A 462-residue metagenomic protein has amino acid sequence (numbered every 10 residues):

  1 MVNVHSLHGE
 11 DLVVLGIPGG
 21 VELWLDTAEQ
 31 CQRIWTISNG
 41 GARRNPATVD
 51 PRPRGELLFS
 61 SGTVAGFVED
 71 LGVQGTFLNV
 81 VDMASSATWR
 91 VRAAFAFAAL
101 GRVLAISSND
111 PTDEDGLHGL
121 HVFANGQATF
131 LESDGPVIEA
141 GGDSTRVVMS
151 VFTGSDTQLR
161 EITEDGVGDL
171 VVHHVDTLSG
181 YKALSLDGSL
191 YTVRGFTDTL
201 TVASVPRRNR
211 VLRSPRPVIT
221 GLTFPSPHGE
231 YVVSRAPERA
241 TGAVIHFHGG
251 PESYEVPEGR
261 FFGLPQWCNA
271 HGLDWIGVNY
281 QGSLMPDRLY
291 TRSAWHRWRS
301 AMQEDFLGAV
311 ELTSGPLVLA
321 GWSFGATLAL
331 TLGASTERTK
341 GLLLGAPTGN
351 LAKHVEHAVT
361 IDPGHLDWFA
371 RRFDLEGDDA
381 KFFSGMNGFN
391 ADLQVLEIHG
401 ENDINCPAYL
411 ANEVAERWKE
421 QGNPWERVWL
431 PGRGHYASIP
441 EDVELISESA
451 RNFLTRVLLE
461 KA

Functional and structural regions predicted by a protein language model:
M1-H8, Q32-V49, T76-R90, G119-L131 (+2 more regions): Surface-exposed loop/turn elements that mediate protein-protein interactions on large endomembrane-trafficking
V2-Q32, G55-E56: Beta-strand-rich domains and repeat architectures in extracellular enzymes and scaffolds, especially beta-propellers
N3-V4, V14, D156-T157, L170-G242 (+2 more regions): Non-catalytic accessory segments flanking enzyme active sites
E10-G16, R52-S60, V91-L100, G135-G142 (+1 more regions): Repeated scaffold domains used in trafficking and secretory/extracellular systems, primarily beta-propellers
V21-E22, V64-A65, V103-L104, V147 (+1 more regions): Hydrophobic beta-strand positions that form the internal "hydrophobic ladder" of WD40/Gbeta-like beta-propeller blades
L25-W35, G41, D50-P51, V68-F77 (+6 more regions): A flexible loop/linker signature enriched in serine peptidases of the S9 family
P217-Y231, R239-L312, W322: Cap/lid segment of the alpha/beta-hydrolase catalytic domain
L284-A462: Active-site-proximal cap/loop segments of hydrolase catalytic domains
